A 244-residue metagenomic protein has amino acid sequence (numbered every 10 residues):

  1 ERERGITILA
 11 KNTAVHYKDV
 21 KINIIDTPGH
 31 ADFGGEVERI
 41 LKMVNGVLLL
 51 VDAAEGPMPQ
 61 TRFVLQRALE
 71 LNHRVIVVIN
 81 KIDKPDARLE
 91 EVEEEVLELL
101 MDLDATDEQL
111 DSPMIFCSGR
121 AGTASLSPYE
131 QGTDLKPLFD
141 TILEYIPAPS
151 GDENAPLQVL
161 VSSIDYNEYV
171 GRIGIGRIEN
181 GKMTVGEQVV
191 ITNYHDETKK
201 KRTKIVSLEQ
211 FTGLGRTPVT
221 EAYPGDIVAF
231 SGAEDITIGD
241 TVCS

Functional and structural regions predicted by a protein language model:
E1-S244: Structural and coupling elements of P-loop NTPases
